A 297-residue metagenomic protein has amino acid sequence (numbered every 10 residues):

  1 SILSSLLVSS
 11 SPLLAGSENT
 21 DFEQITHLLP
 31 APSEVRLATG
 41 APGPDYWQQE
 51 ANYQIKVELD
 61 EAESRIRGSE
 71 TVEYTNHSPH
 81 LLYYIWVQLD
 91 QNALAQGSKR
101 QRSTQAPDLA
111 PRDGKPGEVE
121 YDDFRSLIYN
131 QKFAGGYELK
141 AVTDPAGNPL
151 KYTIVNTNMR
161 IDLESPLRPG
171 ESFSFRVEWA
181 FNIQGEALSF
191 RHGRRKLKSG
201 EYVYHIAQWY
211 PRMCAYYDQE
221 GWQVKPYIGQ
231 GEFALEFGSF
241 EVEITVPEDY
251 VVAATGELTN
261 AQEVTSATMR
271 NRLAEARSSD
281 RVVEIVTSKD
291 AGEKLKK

Functional and structural regions predicted by a protein language model:
S1-S11: Bacterial N-terminal signal peptides
L14-R67, A207: N-terminal, polar/Ser/Thr-rich
I25, A110-A141, P145, T157 (+1 more regions): Extended, low-hydrophobicity, Ser/Thr/Pro/Gly-biased non-transmembrane segments
P44, I55-E58, N148-K151, D162-P166 (+1 more regions): Beta-strand-rich interaction surfaces with strong enrichment in secreted/lumenal proteins
R65-A93, S98, P111-D113: Ligand-binding face of N-terminal immunoglobulin V-set domains in extracellular IgSF glycoproteins
E70-V72, N76, V87-Q91, E171-G185 (+1 more regions): Short, hydrophobic/aromatic-enriched beta-strand segments in well-ordered soluble domains
Q91-Q101, Y250-A253, T268: Short aromatic-acidic-glycine turn motif
T157-I161, F173: Short strand-edge motifs at loop-to-beta-strand transitions and within beta-strands of extracellular beta-rich domains
